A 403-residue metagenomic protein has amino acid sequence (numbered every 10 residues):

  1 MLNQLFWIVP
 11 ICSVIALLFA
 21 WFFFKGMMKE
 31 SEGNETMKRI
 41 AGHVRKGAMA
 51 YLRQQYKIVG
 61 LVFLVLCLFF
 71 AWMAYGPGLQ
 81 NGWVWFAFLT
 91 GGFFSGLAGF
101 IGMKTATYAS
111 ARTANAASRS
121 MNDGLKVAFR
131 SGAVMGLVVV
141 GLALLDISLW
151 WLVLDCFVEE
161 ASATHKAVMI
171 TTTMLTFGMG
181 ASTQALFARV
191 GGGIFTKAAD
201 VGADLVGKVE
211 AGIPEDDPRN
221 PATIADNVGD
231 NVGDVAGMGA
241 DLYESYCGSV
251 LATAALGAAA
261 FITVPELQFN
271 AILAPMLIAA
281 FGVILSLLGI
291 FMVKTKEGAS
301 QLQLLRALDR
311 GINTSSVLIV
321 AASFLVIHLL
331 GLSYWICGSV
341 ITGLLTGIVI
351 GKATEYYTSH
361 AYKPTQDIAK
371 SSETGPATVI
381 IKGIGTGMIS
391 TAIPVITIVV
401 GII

Functional and structural regions predicted by a protein language model:
M1-I403: Hydrophobic packing and interface segments
